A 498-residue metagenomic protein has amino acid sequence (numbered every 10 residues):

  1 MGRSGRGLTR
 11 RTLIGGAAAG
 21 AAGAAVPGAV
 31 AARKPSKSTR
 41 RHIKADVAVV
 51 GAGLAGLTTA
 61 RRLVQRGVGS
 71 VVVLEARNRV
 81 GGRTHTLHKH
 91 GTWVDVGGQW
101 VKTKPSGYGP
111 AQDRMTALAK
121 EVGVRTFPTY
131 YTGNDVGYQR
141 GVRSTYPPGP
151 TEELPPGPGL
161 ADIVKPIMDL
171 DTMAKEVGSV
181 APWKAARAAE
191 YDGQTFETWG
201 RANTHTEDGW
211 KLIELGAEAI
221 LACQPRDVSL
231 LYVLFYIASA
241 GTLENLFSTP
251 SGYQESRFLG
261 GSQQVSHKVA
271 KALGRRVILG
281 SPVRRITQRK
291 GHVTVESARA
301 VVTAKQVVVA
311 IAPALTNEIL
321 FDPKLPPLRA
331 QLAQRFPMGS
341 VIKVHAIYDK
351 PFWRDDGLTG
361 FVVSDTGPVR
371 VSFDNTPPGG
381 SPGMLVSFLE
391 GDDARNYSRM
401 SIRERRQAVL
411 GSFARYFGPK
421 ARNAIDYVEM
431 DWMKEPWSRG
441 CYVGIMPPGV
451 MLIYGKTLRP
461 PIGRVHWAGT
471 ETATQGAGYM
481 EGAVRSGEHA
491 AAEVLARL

Functional and structural regions predicted by a protein language model:
G2-V26, A32-L498: FAD-dinucleotide binding site
